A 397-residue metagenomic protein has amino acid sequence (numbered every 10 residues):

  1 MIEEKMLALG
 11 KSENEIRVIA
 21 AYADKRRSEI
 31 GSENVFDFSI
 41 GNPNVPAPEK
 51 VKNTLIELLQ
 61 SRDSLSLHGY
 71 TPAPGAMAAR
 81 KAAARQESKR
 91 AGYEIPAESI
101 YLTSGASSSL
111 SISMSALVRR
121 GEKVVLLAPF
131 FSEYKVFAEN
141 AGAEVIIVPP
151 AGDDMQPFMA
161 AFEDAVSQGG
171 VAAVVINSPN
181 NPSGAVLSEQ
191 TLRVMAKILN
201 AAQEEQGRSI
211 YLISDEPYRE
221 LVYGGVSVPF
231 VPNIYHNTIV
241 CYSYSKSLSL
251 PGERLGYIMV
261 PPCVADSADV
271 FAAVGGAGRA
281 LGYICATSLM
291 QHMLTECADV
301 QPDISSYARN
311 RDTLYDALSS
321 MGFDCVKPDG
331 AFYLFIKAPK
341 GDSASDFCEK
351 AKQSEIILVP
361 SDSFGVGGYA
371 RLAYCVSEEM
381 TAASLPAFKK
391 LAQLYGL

Functional and structural regions predicted by a protein language model:
I2-G105, I112, M290, C297-V300 (+2 more regions): N-terminal small-domain helix-loop-helix segment of the aminotransferase-like
K25-G31, R62, R90-G92, Q168-G169 (+3 more regions): Alpha-helix termini
V35-D37, C241, D324-D329, D362-S363: Short beta-strand
S64-G207, R219-I234, I239, T381: Conserved core of the PLP fold type I
R85, V166, D346-E349, Q353-V359 (+1 more regions): PLP-dependent enzyme catalytic core of the Aspartate aminotransferase-like
H236-A308: Conserved core segment of the aminotransferase class I/II
S288-T295, Y307-S319, C325-K337, G368: Conserved glycine-rich beta-strand-loop-beta hairpin in the small C-terminal domain of fold type I
